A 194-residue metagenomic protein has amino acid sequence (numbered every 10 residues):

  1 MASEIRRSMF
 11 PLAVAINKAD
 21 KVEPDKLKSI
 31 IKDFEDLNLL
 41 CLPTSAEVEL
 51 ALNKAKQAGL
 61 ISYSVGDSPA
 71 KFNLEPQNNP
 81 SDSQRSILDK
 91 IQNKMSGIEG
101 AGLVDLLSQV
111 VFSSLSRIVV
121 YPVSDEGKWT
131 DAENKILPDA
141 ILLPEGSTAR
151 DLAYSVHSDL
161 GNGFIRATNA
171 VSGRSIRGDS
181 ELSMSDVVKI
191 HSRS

Functional and structural regions predicted by a protein language model:
M1-D186, R193: C-terminal-of-GTPase-core extension/linker across diverse P-loop GTPases
